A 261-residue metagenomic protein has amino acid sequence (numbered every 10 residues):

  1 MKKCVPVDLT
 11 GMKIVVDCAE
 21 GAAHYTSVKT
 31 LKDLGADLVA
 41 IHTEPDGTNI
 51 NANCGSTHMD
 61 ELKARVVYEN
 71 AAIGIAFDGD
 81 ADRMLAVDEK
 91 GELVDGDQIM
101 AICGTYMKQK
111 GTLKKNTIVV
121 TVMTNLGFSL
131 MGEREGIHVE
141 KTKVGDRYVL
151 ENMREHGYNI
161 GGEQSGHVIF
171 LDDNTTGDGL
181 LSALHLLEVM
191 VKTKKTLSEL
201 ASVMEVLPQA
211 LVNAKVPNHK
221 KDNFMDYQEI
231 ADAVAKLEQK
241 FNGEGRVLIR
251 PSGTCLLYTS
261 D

Functional and structural regions predicted by a protein language model:
M1-T193, L200, V206, V212: Phosphate-binding chemistry for phosphorylated carbohydrates and sugar-nucleotides
A71-G74, E244-R250: A short linear hydrophobic-aromatic micro-motif
L197-E199, Q239-L248: Short amphipathic beta-strand starts and helix->beta connectors
S202-E205, L248-S252: Short, flexible, solvent-exposed loop/turn segments with mixed acidic/basic and small polar residues
P208, G243, G253-L256: Short flexible coil/turn linkers enriched for glycine and charged/polar residues that connect secondary-structure
L211, V216-Q228: N-terminal presequence-like segments and adjacent domain-start helices
F224-F241: Short amphipathic alpha-helix segments
Y258-D261: Conserved small/polar residues in nucleotide/adenosyl-binding loops
